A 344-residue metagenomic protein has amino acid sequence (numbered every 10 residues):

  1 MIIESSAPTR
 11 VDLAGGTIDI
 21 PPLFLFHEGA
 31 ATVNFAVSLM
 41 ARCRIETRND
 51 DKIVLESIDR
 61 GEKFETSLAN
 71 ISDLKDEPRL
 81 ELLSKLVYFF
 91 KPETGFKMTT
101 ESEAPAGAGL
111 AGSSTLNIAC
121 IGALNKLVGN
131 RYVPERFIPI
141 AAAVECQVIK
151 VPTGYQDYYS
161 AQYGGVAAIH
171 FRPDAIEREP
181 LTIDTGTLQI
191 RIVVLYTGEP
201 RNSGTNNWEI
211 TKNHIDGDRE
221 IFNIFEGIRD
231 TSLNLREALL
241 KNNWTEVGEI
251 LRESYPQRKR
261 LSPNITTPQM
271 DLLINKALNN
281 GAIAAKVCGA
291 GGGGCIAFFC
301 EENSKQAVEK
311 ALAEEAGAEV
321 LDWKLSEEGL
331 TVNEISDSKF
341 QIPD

Functional and structural regions predicted by a protein language model:
M1-A14, I18-I20, F26, N34-F35 (+4 more regions): C-terminal nucleotide
P92-T99: Conserved catalytic cysteine-centered active-site region of acyl-thioester-dependent Claisen-condensing enzymes
A104-A108, I283-A285: Short pre-catalytic strand/loop immediately N-terminal to key active-site residues, enriched for Gly-Thr
L110-P134: DPxDG-like acidic metal-binding loop motif
G293-C295: Glycine-rich active-site/cofactor-binding loop and its immediate structural neighborhood
D337-D344: Arg/Gly-rich low-complexity intrinsically disordered repeat tracts
